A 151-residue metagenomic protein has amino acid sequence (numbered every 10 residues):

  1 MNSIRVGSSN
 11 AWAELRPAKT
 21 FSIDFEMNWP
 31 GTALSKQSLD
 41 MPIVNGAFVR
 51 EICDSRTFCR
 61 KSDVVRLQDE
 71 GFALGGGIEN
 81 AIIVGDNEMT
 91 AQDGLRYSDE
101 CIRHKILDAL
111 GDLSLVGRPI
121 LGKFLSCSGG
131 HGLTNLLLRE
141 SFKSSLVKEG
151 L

Functional and structural regions predicted by a protein language model:
M1-L151: C-terminal regulatory domains involved in ligand/effector binding and gene-expression control
